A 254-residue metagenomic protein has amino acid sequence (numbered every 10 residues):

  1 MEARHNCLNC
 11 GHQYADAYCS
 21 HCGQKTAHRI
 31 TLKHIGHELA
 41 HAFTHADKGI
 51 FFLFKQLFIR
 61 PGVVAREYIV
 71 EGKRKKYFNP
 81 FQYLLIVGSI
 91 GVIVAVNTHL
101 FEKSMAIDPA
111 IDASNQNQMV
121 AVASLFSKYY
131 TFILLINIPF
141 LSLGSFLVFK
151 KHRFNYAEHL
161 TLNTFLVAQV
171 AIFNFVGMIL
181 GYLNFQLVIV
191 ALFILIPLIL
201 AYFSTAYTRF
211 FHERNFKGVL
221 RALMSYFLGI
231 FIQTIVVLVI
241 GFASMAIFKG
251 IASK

Functional and structural regions predicted by a protein language model:
M1-K254: Membrane-proximal intrinsically disordered regions of secretory-pathway and membrane-system proteins
